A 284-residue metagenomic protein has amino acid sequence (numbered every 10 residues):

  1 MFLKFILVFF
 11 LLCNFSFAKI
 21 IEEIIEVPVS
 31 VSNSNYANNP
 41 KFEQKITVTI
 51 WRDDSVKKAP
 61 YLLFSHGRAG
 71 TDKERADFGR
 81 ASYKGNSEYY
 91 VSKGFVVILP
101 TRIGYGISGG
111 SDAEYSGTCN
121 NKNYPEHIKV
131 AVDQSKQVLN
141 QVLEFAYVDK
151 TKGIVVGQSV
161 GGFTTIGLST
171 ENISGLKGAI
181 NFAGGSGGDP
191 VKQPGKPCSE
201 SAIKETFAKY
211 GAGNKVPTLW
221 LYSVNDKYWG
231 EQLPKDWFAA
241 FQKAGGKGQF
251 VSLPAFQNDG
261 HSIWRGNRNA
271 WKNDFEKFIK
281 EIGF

Functional and structural regions predicted by a protein language model:
K19-V56: N-terminal cap/lid segment of alpha/beta-hydrolase-fold proteins
K57-A59, G67-S108, Y228-G230: Short substrate-entry loop that stabilizes the transition state in hydrolases
S65, P100-R102, F182, L253-F256: Alpha/beta-hydrolase
S65-G67, Y222: The conserved beta1-alpha1 loop
G117-F145: Alpha/beta-hydrolase active-site loop
S135-I203: Primarily recognizes the serine-hydrolase "nucleophile elbow" in alpha/beta-hydrolase and SGNH/GDSL folds
G178, G184, D189-A244: The feature captures the conserved acid-bearing segment of alpha/beta-hydrolase catalytic domains
A244-F284: C-terminal catalytic histidine-bearing segment of alpha/beta-hydrolase fold enzymes
